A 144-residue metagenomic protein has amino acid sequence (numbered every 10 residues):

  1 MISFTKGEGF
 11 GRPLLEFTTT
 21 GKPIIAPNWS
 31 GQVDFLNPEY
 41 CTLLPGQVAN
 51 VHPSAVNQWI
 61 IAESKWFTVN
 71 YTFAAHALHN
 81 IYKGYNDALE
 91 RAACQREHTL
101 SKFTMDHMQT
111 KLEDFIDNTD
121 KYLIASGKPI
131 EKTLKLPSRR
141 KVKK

Functional and structural regions predicted by a protein language model:
K6: Aromatic "clamp/platform" in nucleotide-sugar-dependent glycosyltransferases that forms part of the donor/acceptor
F10-G11, S30-F35, A49-V56: Short glycine/proline-enriched, acidic/aromatic patches that form the donor-sugar handling elements
F10-P13, F17, Q95: Extended, hydrophobic alpha-helical segments in both membrane/secreted and soluble proteins
L15-P23, S30-D34: Short alpha-helical segment that forms part of, or immediately flanks, the ligand-binding pocket in carbohydrate-active
P23-A26, T42-L43: Short hydrophobic beta-strand element within catalytic cores of glycosyltransferases and related nucleotide-activated
L44-V48: Active-site donor-binding loop signature of nucleotide-sugar glycosyltransferases
Q58-K144: C-terminal amphipathic helix plus adjacent low-complexity, charged tail appended to glycosyltransferase catalytic
